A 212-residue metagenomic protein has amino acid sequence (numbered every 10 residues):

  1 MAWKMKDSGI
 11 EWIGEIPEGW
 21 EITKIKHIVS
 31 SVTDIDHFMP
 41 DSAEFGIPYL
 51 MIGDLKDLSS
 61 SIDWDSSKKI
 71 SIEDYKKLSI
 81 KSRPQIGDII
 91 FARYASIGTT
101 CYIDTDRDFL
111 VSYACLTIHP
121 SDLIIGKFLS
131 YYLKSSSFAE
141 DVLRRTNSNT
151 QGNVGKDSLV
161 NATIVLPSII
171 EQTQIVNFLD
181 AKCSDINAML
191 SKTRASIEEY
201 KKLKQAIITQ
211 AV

Functional and structural regions predicted by a protein language model:
K4-I35, N161, V165-T173, A181 (+3 more regions): Non-catalytic DNA-recognition/assembly elements of restriction-modification systems
K6-S8, R93, D108-L116, K127 (+1 more regions): A short glycine-rich beta-alpha junction/loop motif
G19-S61, Y75-S79, N147: Low-complexity, Lys/Gly-biased intrinsically disordered segments
M51-I52, S71-K134, K156: A short beta-sheet element
I125-Y132, E171, F178, M189: Short amphipathic alpha-helical coupling segments at ligand-binding clamshell hinges and other catalytic/signaling
F138-V142: Periplasmic-binding protein-like
